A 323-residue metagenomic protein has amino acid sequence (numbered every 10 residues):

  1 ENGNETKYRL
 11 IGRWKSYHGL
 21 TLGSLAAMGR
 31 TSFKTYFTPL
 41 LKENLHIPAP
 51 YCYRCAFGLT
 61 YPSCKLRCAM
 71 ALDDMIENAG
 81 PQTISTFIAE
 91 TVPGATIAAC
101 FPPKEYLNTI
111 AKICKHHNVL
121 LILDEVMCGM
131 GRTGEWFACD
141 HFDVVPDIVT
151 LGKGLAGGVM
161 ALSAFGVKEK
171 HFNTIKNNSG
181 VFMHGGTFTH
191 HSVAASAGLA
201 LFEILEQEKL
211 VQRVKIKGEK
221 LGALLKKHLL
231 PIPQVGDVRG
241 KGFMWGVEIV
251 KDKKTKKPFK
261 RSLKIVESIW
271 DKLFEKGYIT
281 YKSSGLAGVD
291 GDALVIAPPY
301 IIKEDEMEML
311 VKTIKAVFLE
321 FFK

Functional and structural regions predicted by a protein language model:
E1-K323: Conserved N-terminal phosphate-binding loop of PLP-dependent enzymes in the Aspartate aminotransferase
